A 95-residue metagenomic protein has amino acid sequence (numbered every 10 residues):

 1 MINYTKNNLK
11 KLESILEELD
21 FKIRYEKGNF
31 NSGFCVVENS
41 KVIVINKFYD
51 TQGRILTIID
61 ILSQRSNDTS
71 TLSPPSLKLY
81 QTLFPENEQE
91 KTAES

Functional and structural regions predicted by a protein language model:
M1-N31, V37, E94-S95: Auxiliary, metal-adjacent structural segments of Zn-dependent hydrolase domains
K27-Q52: Active-site scaffold of zinc-dependent metalloenzymes
S32, R65-S95: Post-HEXXH active-site segment of zinc metalloproteases
K41, G53-L56, L79-L83: An N-terminal structural lobe/cap that precedes and organizes the functional/catalytic core across diverse proteins
V42-I45, L62-S66: Short, low-complexity, polar/charged sequence segments that are solvent-exposed and flexible
T51-S63: Short alpha-helix carrying the canonical HExxH Zn2+-binding catalytic motif
